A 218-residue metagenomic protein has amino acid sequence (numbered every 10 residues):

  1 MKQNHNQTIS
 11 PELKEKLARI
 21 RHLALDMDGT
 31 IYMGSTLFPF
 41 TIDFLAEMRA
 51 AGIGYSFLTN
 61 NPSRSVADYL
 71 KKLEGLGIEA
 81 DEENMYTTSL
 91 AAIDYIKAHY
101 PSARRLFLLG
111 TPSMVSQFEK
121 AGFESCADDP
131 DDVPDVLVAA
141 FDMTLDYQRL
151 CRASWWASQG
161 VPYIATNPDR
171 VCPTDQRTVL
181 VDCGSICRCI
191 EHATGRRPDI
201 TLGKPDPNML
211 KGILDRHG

Functional and structural regions predicted by a protein language model:
M1-M27, I31-G218: HAD-like aspartate-dependent phosphatase fold
